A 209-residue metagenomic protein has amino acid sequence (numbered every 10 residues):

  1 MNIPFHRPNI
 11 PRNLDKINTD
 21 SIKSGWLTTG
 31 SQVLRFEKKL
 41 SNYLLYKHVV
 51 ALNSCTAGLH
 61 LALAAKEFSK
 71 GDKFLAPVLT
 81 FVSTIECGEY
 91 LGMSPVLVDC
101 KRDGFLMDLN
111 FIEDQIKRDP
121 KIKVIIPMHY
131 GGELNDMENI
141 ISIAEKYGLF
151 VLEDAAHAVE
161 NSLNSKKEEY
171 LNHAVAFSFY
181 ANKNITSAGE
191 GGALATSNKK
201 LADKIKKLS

Functional and structural regions predicted by a protein language model:
M1-L27, S31: N-terminal "arm"/small-domain region of PLP-dependent enzymes with the aminotransferase-like
I10, T28, T80, D103-G104 (+1 more regions): Glycine-/small-residue-rich active-site loops that bind phosphorylated ligands and cofactors
W26-K73, C87-L91, L97-D99, K166: Phosphate-binding glycine-rich loop
V50, L75, V96, V151-L152 (+1 more regions): Structural detector of well-ordered beta-strand residues that form the stable sheet scaffold of enzyme domains
A62-K117, I126: Conserved PLP-anchoring active-site segment centered on the Schiff-base-forming lysine
T84, I140, I205: Aromatic/hydrophobic pocket-lining residues that form π-stacking "cages" and hydrophobic walls in ligand
D103-S187, A193-L201: Active-site phosphate-binding strand-loop segment of PLP-dependent enzymes
K200-S209: Glycine/threonine-rich helix-loop capping motifs at alpha-helix boundaries
